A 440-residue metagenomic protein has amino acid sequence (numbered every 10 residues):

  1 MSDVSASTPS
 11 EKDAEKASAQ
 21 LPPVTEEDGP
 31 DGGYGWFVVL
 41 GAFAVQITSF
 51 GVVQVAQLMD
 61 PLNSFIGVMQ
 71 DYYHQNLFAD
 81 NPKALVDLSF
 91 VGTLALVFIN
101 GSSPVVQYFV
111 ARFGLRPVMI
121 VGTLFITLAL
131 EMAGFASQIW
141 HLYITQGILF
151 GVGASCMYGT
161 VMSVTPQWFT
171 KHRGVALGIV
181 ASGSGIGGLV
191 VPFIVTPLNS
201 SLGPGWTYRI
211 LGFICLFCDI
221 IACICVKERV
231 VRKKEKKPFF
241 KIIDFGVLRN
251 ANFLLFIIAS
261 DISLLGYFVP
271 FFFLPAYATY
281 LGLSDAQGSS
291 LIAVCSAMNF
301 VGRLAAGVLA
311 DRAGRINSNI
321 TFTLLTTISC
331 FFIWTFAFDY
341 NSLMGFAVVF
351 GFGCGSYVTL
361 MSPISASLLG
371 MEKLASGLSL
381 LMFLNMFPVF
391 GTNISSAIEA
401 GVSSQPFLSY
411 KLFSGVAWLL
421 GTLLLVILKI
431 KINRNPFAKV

Functional and structural regions predicted by a protein language model:
M1-G32, E235-F240, I430-V440: Intrinsically disordered, low-complexity terminal tails of fungal membrane proteins
F43, I47, I126-L130, I139-C156 (+5 more regions): Hydrophobic core of transmembrane alpha-helices in multi-pass small-molecule transporters, especially MFS/SLC-type
T48-Q57, L62-Y73, R249-N317, Y357-V358 (+2 more regions): Extracytoplasmic gate region of multi-pass secondary transporters
M69, Y73, G147, A154-F169 (+4 more regions): Intracellular juxtamembrane helix-capping segments at the cytosolic ends of symmetry-related transmembrane helices
Y73-H74, F78, F109-V110, V190-G203 (+4 more regions): Interfacial helix-cap and linker-helix signal at transmembrane-aqueous boundaries of multi-pass secondary transporters
G101-H141, A310: Conserved MFS/SLC helix-loop-helix module at the cytosolic interface between two early adjacent transmembrane helices
H172, I179-V230: Helix-loop-helix hairpin linking two adjacent transmembrane segments in secondary transporters
L281-L283, Q287, A293-S367, K373-L384 (+1 more regions): C-terminal transmembrane helical hairpin of 12-TM major facilitator-type secondary transporters
